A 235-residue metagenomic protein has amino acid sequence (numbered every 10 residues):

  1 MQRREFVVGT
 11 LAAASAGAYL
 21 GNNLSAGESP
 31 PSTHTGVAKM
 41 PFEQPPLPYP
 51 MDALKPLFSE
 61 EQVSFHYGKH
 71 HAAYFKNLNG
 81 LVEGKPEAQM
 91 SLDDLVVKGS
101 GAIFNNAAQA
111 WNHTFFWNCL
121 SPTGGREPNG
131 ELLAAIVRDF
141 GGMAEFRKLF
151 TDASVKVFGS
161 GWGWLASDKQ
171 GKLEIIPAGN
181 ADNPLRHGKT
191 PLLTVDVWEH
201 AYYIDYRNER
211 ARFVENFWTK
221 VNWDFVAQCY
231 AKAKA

Functional and structural regions predicted by a protein language model:
M1-A14: N-terminal secretory signal peptides and thylakoid transit peptides that target proteins across membranes
Y19, N23, N118-P128, R207-R210: Short helix-capping/linker segments at secondary-structure and domain boundaries
L20-L54: C-terminal segment of N-terminal export signals and the immediately downstream linker at the start of the mature
P56-H70, S91-N112, N180-D182, H187-D196: Alpha-helical scaffold segments that form or flank carboxylate-/histidine-based iron centers
K69, G80-Q89, D94-K98, A102-S167: All-alpha RGS (Regulator of G-protein Signaling) helical domain and cognate RGS-like helical scaffolds
F75, T114-W117, L133, R147 (+3 more regions): Extracytoplasmic/secreted envelope proteins and their assembly/folding machinery, especially bacterial periplasmic
D152-D224: An amphipathic alpha-helical core segment
K220-K234: Long, compositionally biased interface segments
